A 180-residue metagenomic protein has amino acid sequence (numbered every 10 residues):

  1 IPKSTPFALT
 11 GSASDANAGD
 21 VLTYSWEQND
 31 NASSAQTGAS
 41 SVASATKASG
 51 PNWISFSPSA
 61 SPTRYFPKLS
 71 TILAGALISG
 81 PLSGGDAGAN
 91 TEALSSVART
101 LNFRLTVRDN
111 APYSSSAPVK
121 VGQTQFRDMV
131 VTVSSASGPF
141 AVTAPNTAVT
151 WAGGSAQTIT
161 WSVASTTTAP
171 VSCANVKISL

Functional and structural regions predicted by a protein language model:
I1, A136-P145: Proline-enriched interdomain boundary motifs that mark the N-terminal boundary and often initiate the first structured
I1-F7, A148-S155: Short, solvent-exposed loop/linker segments at the N-terminal edge of repeated beta-sheet extracellular domains
P6, V21, A98-N102, A156 (+1 more regions): Extracellular Ig-like/FN3 beta-sandwich strand-entry sites
G11-A18, D30, D109, I159-A169: Extracellular acidic, Ser/Thr/Pro-rich low-complexity tracts
T23-V97, K177-S179: Exoplasmic/lumenal beta-rich domain surfaces
R104-T106: Extracellular recognition modules
R108-G122: Short, solvent-exposed loop/turn segments at the edges of extracellular beta-sandwich modules
V131-S135: Interdomain boundary/hinge segments at the C-termini of tandem beta-sandwich modules
